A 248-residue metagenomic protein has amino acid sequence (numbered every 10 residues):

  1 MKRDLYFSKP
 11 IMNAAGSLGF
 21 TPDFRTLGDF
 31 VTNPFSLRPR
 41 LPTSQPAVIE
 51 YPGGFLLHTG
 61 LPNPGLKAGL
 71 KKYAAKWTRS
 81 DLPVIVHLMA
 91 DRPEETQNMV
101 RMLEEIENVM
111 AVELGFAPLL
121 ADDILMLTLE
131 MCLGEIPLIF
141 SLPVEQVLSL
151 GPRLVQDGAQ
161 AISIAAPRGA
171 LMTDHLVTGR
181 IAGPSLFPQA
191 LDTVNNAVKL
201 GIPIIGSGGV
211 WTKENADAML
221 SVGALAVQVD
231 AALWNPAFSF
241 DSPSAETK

Functional and structural regions predicted by a protein language model:
M1-L82, D91, P243: N-terminal capping/small domains of soluble enzymes
K9-A15, G28-N33, V84-L88, M110-L114 (+4 more regions): Hydrophobic faces of well-ordered beta-strands that scaffold small-molecule active sites in alpha/beta enzyme cores
M12-G19, M89-Q97, I136-V155: Active-site glycine- and acidic-residue-rich loops that bind and position anionic ligands or nucleotide-like cofactors
P22-R25, T96-E105, E145-G158, N195-G206 (+1 more regions): Catalytic cores of alpha/beta
L27, P42-G53, L171-G183, L220-S221 (+1 more regions): C-terminal helical cap(s) of enzyme catalytic domains, especially alpha/beta-barrels
T32-R38, M110-P118, A161-M172, G209-V210 (+1 more regions): Glycine-rich phosphate-binding active-site loops on the catalytic face of alpha/beta enzymes
L56-L82, L125-Q146, T178-G206, S242-K248: Alpha-helix-loop-beta-strand connector modules within alpha/beta enzyme cores
F116-D123, L150-I202, N235-P243: Glycine/Thr-rich beta-alpha phosphate-binding loop at enzyme active sites
